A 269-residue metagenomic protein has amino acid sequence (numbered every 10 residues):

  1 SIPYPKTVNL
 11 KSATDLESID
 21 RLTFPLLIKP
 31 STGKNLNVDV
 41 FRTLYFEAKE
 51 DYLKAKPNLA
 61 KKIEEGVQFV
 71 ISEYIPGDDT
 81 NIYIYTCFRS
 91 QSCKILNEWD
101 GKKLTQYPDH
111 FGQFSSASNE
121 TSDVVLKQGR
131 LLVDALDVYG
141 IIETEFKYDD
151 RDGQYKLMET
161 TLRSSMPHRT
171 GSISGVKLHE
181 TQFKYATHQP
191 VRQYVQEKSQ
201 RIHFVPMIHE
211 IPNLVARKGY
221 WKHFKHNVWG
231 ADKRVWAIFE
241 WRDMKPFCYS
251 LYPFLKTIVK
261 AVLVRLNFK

Functional and structural regions predicted by a protein language model:
S1-V70, Q91: Active-site nucleotide/adenylate-binding loops and adjacent lid/helix of ATP-dependent enzymes
A13, E47-P108, E120-R130, K147-Y148 (+1 more regions): Phosphate-binding site of ATP-dependent enzymes
V70, Y139-E143, R192-K198: Flexible, glycine/charged-enriched surface loops at secondary-structure junctions
L104-S116, T161-G175: Glycine-rich phosphate/pyrophosphate-binding beta-alpha loops
D134-R169: Conserved metal-phosphate-binding beta-hairpin within the catalytic cores of diverse ATP-dependent phosphoryl-transfer
I173-E180, A186: Glycine-enriched catalytic-core subsegment of oxygenase/oxidase enzymes
K184-K269: Peripheral (often C-terminal) accessory segments that flank ATP-dependent C-N-forming ligase machineries
